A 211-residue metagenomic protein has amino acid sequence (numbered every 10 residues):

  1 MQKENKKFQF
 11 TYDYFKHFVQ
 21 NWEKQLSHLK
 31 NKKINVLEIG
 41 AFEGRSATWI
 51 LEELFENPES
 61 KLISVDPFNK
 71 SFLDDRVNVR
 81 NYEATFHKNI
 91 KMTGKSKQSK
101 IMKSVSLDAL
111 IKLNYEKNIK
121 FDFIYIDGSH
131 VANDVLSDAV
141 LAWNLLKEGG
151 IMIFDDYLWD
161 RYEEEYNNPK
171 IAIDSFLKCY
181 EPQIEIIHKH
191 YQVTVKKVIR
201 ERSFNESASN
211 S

Functional and structural regions predicted by a protein language model:
M1-S211: A short alpha-helical cap/connector motif
